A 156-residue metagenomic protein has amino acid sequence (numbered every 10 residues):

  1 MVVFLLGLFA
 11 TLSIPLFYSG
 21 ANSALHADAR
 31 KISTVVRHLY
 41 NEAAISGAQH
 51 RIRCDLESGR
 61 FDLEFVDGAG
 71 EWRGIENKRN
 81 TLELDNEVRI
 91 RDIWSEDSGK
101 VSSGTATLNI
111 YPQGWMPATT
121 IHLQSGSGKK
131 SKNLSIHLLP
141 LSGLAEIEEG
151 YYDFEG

Functional and structural regions predicted by a protein language model:
M1-F4: N-terminal signal-anchor/signal peptide hydrophobic helix marking the start of the first transmembrane segment
L8, L12-T34, N41, I45 (+2 more regions): N-terminal helix-rich module
